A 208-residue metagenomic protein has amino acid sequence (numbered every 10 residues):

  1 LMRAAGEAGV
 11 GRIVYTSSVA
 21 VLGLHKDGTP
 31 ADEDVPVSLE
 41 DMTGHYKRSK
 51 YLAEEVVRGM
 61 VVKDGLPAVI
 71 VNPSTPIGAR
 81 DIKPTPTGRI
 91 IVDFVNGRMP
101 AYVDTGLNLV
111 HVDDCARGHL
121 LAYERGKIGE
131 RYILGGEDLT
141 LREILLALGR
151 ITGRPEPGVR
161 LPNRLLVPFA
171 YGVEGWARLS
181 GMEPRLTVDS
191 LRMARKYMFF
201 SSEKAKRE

Functional and structural regions predicted by a protein language model:
L1-G44: Conserved Rossmann-fold NAD(P)-dependent oxidoreductase catalytic core, especially the SDR/UDP-sugar
G6-E7, L24, D41-I70: Active-site Tyr-X1-5-Lys
S17-S18, N72-S74: Conserved SDR Rossmann-fold cofactor-binding beta-strand/turn motif
T29-V35, M42-E54, T85-G88, T105-L109: Short-chain dehydrogenase/reductase
V37-D41, R89-V110, D114, G126: A conserved pocket-lining segment of Rossmann-fold NAD(P)-dependent short-chain dehydrogenase/reductase
D64-L66, G78-R89, A122-Y132, R154-P155: Glycine/proline-rich active-site loop of Rossmann-fold NAD(P)-dependent oxidoreductases
G118-R185, S202, R207: Mid/C-terminal beta-alpha module of Rossmann-like enzyme folds, strongest in SDR-family dehydrogenases/epimerases
